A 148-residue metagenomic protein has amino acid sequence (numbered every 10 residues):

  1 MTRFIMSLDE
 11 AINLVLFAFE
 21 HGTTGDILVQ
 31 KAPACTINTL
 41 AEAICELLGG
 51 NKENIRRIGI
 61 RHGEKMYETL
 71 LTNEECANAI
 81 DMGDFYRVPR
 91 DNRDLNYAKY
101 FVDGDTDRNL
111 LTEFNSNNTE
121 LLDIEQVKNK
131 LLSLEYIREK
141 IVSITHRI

Functional and structural regions predicted by a protein language model:
M1-I148: Strand-loop microenvironment adjacent to phosphate/nucleotide-handling motifs in alpha/beta enzyme folds
